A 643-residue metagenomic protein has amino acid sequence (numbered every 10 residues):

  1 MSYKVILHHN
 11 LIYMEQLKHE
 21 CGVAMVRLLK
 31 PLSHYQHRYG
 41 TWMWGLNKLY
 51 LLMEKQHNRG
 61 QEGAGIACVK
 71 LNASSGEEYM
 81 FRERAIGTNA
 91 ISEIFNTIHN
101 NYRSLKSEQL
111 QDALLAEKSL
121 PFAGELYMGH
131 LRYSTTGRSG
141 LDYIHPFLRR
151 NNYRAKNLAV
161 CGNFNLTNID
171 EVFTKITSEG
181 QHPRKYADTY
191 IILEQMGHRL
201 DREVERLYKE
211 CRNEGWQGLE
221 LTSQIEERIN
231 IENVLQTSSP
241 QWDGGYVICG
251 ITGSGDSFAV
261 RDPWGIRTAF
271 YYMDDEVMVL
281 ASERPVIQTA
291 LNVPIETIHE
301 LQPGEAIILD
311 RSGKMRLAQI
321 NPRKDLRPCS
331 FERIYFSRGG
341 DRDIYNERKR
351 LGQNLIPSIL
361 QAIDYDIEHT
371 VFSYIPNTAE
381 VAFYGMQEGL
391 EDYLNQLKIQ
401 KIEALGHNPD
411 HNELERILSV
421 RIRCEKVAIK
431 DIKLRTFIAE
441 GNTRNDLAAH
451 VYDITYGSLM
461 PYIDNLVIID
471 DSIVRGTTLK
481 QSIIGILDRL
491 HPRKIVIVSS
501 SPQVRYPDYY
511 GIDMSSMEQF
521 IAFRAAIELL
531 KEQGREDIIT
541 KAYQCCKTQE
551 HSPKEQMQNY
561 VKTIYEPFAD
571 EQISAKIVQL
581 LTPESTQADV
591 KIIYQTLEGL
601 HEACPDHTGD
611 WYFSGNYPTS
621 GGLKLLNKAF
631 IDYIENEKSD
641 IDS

Functional and structural regions predicted by a protein language model:
M1-Y13: N-terminal amphipathic/basic-hydrophobic helices that include classical n-h-c signal peptides and signal-anchor
N10-Q302, I308-V371, I375-P376: Conserved short alpha-helical segments that host acidic/polar catalytic motifs at enzyme active sites
S239, S254-D256, R261, M273 (+7 more regions): PRPP-dependent phosphoribosyltransferase catalytic core
Q241-G244, E347-E368, V381, M386-G389 (+2 more regions): Phosphate/ATP-binding catalytic cores across multiple sugar-kinase/actin-like superfamilies, primarily ASKHA
G250, R261-D262, S282-R284, R311 (+6 more regions): Active-site proximal loops enriched in glycine and acidic residues that flank catalytic Cys/His/Asp and coordinate
I367-I432: Long, K/E/R/D-enriched contiguous segments that form extended
F372, A379-M386, T455, Y462-I486: Extended, hydrophobic alpha-helical segments in both membrane/secreted and soluble proteins
